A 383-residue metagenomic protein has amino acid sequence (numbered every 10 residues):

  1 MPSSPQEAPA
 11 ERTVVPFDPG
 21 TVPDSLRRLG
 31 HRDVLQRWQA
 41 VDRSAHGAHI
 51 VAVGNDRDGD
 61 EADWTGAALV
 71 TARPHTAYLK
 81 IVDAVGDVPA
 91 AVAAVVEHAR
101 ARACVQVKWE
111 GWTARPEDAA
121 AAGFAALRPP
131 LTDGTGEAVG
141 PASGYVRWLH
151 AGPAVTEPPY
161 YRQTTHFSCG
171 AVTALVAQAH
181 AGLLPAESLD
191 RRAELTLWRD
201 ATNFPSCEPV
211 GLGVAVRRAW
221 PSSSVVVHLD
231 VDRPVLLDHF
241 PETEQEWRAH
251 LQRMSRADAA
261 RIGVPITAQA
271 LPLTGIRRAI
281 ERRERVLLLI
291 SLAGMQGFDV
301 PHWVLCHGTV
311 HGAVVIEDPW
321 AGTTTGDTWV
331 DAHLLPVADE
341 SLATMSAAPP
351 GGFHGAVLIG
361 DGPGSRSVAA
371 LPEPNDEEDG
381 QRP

Functional and structural regions predicted by a protein language model:
M1-P9, W112-T156: Terminal substrate-recognition subdomain of acyl/acetyltransferases
M1-Q39: Short amphipathic alpha-helix that is part of the acyltransferase structural core
D42-A93: Conserved donor-binding loop and adjoining core beta-sheet/short helix segment in diverse acyl/aminoacyl transferases
D56-D63, T132-A138, P363-S365, L371-Q381: Intrinsically disordered, low-complexity terminal tails and inter-domain linkers enriched for S/T/G/P/D/E
H75-G123: Acyl-donor binding region in acyl/amide transferases
Y78, C104, W112-T113, D118 (+3 more regions): Noncatalytic regulatory segments and standalone regulatory/sensor domains
R147-V225: Active-site nucleophile-adjacent alpha helix/oxyanion-hole segment immediately C-terminal to the catalytic cysteine
R199-P301, H307-P349: Conserved active-site-adjacent core of cysteine acyl-enzyme catalytic domains
